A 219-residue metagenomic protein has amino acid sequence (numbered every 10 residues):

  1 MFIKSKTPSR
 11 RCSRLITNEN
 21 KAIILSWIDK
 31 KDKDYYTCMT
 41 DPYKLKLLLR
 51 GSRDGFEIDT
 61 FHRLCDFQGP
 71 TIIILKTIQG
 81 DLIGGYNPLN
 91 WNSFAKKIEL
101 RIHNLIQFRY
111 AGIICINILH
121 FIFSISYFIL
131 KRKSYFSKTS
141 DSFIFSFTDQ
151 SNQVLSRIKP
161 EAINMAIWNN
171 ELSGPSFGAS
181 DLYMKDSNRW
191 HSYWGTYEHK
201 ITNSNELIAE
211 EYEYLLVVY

Functional and structural regions predicted by a protein language model:
M1-Y219: Phosphate-recognition beta-domain surfaces
